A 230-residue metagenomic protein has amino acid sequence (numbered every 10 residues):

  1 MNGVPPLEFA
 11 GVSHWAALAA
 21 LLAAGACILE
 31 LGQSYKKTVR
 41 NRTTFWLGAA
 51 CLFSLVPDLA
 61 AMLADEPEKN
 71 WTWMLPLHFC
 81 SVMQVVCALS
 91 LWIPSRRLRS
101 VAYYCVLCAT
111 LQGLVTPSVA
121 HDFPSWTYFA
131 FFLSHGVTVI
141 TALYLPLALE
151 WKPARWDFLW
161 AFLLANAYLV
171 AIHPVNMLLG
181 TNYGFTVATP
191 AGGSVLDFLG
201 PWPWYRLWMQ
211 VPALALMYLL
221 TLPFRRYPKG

Functional and structural regions predicted by a protein language model:
G3-L22, W160-L163, L179-M217: Membrane-interface transmembrane-helix boundary segments in multi-pass integral membrane proteins
H14-A20, E68-C80, S100-Y103: Structural signature of hydrophobic alpha-helical transmembrane segments
A17-I28, S81-W92, S134-A148, R206-L222: Hydrophobic cores of alpha-helical transmembrane segments in multi-pass inner/ER membrane proteins, independent
G32-T44, W92-L98, A148-F158, Y227-G230: Membrane-interface helix-boundary motifs at transmembrane edges
N41-L47, M74-L75, R99-L107, F129-F131: Cytoplasmic-side transmembrane-helix entry/capping segments in multi-pass membrane proteins
A50-A60, V106-S118, A165-P174: Aromatic-anchored segments of alpha-helical transmembrane domains
L63-W71, I93-R96, P117-F129: Membrane-interface helix caps and helix-loop-helix hairpins in membrane proteins
V115-A165: A contiguous pocket-lining binding segment that forms or flanks enzyme active sites
